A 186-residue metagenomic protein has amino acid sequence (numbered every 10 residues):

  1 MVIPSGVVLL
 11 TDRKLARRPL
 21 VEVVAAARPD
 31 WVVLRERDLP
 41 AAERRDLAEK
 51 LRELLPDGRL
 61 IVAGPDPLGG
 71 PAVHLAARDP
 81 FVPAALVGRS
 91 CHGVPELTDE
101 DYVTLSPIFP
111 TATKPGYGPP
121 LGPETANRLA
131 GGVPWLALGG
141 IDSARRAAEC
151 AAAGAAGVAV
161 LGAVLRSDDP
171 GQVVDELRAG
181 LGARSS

Functional and structural regions predicted by a protein language model:
M1-L75, D79-V87, V94-D101, G131-W135 (+2 more regions): Conserved N-terminal beta1-alpha1 strand-loop-helix module at the mouth
D46-E49, Y117-A126: Charged helix-capping and loop-helix junction motifs
R78-D79, I108-P110: Short glycine-rich anion-binding loops that position phosphate/pyrophosphate groups of nucleotides and phosphorylated
D101-F109: Non-cysteine beta-strand/loop elements that form the S-adenosyl-L-methionine
I108, G140-I141, L161: Short, loop-centered acidic/histidine patches that primarily coordinate divalent metals
K114-G118, P170: Short, solvent-exposed loop/turn segments at secondary-structure boundaries
